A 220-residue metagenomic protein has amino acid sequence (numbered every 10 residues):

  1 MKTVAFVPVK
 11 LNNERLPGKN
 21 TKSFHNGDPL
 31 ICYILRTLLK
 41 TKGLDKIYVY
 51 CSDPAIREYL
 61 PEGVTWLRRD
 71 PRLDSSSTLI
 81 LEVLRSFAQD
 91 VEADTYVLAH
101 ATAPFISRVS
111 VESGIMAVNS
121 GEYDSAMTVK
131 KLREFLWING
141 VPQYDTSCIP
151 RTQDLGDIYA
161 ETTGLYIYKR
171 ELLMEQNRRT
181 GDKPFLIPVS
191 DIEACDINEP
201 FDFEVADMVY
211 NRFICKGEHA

Functional and structural regions predicted by a protein language model:
M1-P17: N-terminal nucleotide-binding beta1-loop-alpha1 segment
L30-K46: A short, N-terminal amphipathic alpha-helix
K40, Y48, P54-V97, F105-S113: Short phosphate-binding loop-to-helix
L44, A93, E122-Y123: Short, high-confidence coil segments that cap the C-terminus of an alpha-helix and link into the following beta-strand
I47-C51, T128-V129: Short internal beta-strands
R57, L173-M174, F203: A generic structural signal for short hydrophobic patches within well-formed alpha-helices
S76-V83, P104-E193: Conserved core of the sugar-phosphate nucleotidyltransferase
P188, E193-A220: Hydrophobic helical membrane-anchoring modules
